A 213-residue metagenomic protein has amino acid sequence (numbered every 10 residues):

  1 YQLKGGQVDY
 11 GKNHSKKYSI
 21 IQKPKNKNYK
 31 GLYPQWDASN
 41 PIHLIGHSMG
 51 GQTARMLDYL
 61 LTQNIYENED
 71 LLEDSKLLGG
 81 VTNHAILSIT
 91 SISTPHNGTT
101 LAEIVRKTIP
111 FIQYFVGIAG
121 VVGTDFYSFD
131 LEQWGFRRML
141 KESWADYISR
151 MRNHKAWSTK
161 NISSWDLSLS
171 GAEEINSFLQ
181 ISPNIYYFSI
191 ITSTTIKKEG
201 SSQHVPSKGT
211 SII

Functional and structural regions predicted by a protein language model:
Y1-I42: Active-site catalytic motif of lipid deacylating hydrolases and related acyltransferases
S39, T53-L60: Long, hydrophobic/aromatic-enriched structural stretches that serve as scaffold segments
L44-G46, I92: Short beta-strand immediately N-terminal to the catalytic nucleophile in serine-hydrolase-like folds
G46-G50, A54: Gly/Ala-rich beta-loop-alpha elbow adjacent to hydrolase catalytic centers
Y59-I213: Helical cap/lid subdomain of alpha/beta-hydrolase-fold lipid enzymes that gates access to the catalytic pocket
